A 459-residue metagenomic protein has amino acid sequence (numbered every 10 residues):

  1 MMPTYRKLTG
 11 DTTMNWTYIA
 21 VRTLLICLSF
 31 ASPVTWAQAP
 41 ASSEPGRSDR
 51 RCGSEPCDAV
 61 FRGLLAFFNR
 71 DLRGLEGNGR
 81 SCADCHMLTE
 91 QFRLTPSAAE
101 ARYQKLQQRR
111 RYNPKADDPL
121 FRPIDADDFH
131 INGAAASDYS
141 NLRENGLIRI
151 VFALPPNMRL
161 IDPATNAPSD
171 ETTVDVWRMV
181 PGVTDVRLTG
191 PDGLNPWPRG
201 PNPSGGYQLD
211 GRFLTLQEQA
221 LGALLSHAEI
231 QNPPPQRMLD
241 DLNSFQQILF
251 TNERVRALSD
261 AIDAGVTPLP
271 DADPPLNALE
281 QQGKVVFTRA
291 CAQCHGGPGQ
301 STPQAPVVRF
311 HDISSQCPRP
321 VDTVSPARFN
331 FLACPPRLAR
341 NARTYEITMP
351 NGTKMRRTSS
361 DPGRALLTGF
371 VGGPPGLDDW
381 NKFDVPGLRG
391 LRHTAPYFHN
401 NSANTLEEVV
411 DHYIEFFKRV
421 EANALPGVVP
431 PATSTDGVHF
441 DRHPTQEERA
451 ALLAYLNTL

Functional and structural regions predicted by a protein language model:
M1-T13: Short, Lys/Arg-enriched N-terminal segments with co-localized hydrophobic residues within the first ~10-30 amino acids
R22-S32: Bacterial N-terminal signal peptides
Q38-L459: Periplasmic c-type cytochrome electron-transfer domains
